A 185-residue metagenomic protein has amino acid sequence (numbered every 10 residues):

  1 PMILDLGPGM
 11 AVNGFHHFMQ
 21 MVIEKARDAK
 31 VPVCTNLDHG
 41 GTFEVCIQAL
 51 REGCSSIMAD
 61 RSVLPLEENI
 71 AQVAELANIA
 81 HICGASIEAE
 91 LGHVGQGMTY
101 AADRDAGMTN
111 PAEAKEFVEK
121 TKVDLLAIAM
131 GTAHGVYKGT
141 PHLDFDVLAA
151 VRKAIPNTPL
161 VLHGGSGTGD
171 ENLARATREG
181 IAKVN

Functional and structural regions predicted by a protein language model:
P1-D5, G9, H16-P32, H39-T158 (+2 more regions): Alpha/beta enzyme core
D38, H163: Active-site glycine-centered loops adjacent to acidic/histidine catalytic or metal-binding residues that shape
G164-T168: Short acidic/histidine-rich active-site segments
K183-N185: Conserved active-site loop/cleft motifs that coordinate metal ions or position small ligands
